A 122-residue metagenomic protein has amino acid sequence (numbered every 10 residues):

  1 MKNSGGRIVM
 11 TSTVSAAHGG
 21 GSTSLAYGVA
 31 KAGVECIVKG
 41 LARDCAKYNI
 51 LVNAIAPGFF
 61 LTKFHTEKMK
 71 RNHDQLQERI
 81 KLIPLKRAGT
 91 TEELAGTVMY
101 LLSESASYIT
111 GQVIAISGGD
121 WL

Functional and structural regions predicted by a protein language model:
T13: Residue(s) in the substrate-gating loop at a strand-loop-helix junction that position the organic substrate next
T23, K47, F59-I83: A glycine/serine/threonine-rich, flexible loop-to-helix segment that serves as the NAD(P) cofactor-binding "lid"
A30: Active-site helix of classical SDR
G33, I37-L41, C45, I55 (+1 more regions): Hydrophobic alpha-helix immediately C-terminal to the catalytic Tyr-X-X-X-Lys motif of short-chain
A46, L51, I109-G111: Short, small/polar-rich loop/turn modules that mediate ligand/substrate recognition or access, typified
L51-P57, L61, L102, A115-S117: Conserved SDR Rossmann-fold cofactor-binding beta-strand/turn motif
I83-L94: A conserved structural motif in NAD(P)-dependent oxidoreductases
M99, T110-L122: Short C-terminal tail/terminal secondary-structure segment of NAD(P)H-dependent dehydrogenase/reductase domains
